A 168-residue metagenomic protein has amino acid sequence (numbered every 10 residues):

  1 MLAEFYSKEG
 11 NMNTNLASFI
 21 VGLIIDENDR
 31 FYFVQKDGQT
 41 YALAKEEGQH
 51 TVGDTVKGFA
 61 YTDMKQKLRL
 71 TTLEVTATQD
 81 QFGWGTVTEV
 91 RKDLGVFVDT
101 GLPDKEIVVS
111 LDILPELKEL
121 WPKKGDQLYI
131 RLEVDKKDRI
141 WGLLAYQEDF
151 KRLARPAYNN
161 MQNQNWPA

Functional and structural regions predicted by a protein language model:
L2-L16, T62-W84, Q147-P167: Short boundary/loop segments of OB/S1/cold-shock single-stranded nucleic-acid-binding domains
N13-N28, Q79-D93, L128-L132, N163-A168: Structural detector for short beta-strands of small beta-barrel domains
E27-D29, A60-Q66, R91, E133-D138: Short, charged beta-turn/beta-strand-edge "cap" motif at the junction between a beta-strand and an adjacent loop
Y32-K36, V96-T100: SH3/SH3-like beta-barrel fold
T40-K45, D104-I113: A short macromolecule-binding patch
E47-G58, P115-R131, P167: Short nucleic-acid-contacting surface segments enriched for D/E, G, S/T with interspersed K/R
D63-T71, V96, D135-A145: Short, Lys/Arg- and Gly-enriched loop/turn segments at beta-strand edges
Q81, V108-K123, D135, I140-G142 (+2 more regions): Residue-level detector of conserved, function-critical positions
